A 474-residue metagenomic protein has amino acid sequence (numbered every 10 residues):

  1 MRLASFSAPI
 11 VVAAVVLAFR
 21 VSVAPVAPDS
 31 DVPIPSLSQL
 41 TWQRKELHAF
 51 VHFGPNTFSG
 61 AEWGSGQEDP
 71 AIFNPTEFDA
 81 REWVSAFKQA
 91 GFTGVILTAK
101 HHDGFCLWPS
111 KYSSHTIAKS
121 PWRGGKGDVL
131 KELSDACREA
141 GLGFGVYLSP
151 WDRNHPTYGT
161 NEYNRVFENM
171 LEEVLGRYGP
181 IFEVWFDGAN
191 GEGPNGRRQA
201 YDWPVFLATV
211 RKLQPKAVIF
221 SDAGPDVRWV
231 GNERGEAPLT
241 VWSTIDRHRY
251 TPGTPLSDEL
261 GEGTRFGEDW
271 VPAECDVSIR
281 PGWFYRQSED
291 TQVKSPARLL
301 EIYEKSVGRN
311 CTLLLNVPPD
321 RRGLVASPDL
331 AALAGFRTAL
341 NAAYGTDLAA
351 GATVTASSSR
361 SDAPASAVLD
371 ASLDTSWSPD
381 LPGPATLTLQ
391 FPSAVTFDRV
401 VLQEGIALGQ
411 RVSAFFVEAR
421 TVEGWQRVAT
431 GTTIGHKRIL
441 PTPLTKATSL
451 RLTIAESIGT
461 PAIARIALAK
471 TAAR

Functional and structural regions predicted by a protein language model:
M1-V11: Bacterial N-terminal signal peptides that target proteins for export
P9-R20: Bacterial N-terminal signal peptides
V23-L369, S376-G383, T388-L389, S393 (+5 more regions): Mature catalytic domains of secreted/periplasmic carbohydrate-active enzymes
I181, V395-F397, V412, W425 (+2 more regions): Core-facing hydrophobic residues within beta-strands of well-ordered domains
V184, V400, V417, I466-L468: Extracellular beta-strand elements of beta-rich domains used for carbohydrate recognition/degradation or cell-matrix
Q410-V422: Short, surface-exposed beta-strand/strand-loop-strand elements in extracellular ectodomains
I458-T471: Edge beta-strands of jelly-roll/beta-sandwich modules across compartments, strongly enriched in secreted/luminal
